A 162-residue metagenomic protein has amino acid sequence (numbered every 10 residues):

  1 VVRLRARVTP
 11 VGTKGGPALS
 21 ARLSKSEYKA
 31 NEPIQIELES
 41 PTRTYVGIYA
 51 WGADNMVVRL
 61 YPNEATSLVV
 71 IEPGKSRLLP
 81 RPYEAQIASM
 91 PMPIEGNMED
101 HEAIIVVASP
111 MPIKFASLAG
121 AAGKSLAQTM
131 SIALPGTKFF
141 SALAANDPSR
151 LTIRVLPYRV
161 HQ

Functional and structural regions predicted by a protein language model:
V1-Q162: Secretory-pathway glycoprotein ectodomains that are cysteine- and/or Ser/Thr/Pro-rich
